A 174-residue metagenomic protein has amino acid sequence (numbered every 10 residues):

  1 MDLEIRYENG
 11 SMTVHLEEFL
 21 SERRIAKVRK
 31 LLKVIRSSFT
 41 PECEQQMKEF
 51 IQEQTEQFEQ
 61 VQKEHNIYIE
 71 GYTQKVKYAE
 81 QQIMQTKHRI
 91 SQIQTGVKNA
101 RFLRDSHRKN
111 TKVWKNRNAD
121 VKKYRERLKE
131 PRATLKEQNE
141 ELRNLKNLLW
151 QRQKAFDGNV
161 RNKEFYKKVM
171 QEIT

Functional and structural regions predicted by a protein language model:
M1-E42, K48: Leu/Val/Ala/Ile-rich N-terminal alpha-helices, chiefly Sec-type signal peptides and the beginnings
R24-L31, C43-K48, Q54, G96 (+2 more regions): Short amphipathic alpha-helical segments that mediate assembly, nucleic-acid/protein binding, or membrane association
I35, F39-T73: Short, charge-rich amphipathic alpha-helices with coiled-coil/heptad character
T55, E80, N118, K136-N139: Asparagine/serine/threonine-enriched low-complexity, disordered tracts, especially those forming N-linked glycosylation
E64-L128, N159: Extended alpha-helical coiled-coil "stalk/arm" regions that act as elongated linkers or oligomerization scaffolds
D120-N159, Y166: Amphipathic alpha-helical coiled-coil segments
Q171-T174: Short acidic DE-rich linear segments
